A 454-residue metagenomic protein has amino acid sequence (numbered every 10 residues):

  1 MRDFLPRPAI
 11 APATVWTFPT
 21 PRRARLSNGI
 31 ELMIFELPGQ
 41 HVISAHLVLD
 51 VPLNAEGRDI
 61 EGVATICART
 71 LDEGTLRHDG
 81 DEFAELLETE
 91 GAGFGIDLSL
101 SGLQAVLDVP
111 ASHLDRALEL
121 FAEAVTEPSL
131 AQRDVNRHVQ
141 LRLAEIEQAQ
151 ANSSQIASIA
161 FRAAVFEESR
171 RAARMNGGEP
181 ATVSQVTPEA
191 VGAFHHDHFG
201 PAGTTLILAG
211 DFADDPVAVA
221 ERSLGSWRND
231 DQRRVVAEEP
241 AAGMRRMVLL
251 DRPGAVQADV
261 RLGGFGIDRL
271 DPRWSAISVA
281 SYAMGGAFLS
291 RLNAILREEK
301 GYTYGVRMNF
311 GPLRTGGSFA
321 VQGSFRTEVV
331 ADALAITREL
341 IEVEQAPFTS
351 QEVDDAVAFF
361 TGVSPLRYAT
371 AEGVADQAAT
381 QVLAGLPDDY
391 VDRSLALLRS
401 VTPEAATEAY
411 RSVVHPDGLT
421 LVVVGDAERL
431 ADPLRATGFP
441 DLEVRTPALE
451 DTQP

Functional and structural regions predicted by a protein language model:
M1-T14, P19-P21, T205-G210, E352 (+1 more regions): C-terminal regions of mature proteins
R2-D3, A9, A84-F194, P240 (+2 more regions): Acidic/histidine-enriched segments that form metal/cofactor-coordinating and catalytic pocket/exosite environments
R2-W16, A172, N176, G200-P201 (+3 more regions): An aromatic/glycine/proline-enriched structural segment found at the starts of mature extracellular/organellar domains
G29, L47, T65-I66, L87 (+14 more regions): Buried hydrophobic packing residues in well-ordered domains
S44-D108, R174, A287-Y302: M16/MPP (pitrilysin/insulinase) zinc-metallopeptidase core fold and M16-derived inactive scaffolds
E73-R77, L107-L141, A287, G311-Y368 (+1 more regions): M16/insulysin-pitrilysin zinc metalloprotease superfamily fold
L143-I159, M244-R245, L249-D251, A255-Q257 (+4 more regions): Short acidic/His-enriched helical or mixed secondary-structure segments at domain edges of catalytic enzymes and some
R261-F265, M284-F325, R445: A structural supersecondary motif
